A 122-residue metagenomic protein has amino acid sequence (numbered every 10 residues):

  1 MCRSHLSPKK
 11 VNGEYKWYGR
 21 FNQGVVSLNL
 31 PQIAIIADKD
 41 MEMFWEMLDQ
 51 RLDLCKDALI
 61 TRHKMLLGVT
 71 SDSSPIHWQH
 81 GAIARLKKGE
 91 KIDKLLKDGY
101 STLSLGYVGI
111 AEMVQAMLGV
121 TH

Functional and structural regions predicted by a protein language model:
M1-Y100, V120-T121: Conserved catalytic cores of very large enzyme subunits
L103-A116: Contiguous, well-ordered alpha-helical segments that form the cores/surfaces of helical PPI scaffolds
